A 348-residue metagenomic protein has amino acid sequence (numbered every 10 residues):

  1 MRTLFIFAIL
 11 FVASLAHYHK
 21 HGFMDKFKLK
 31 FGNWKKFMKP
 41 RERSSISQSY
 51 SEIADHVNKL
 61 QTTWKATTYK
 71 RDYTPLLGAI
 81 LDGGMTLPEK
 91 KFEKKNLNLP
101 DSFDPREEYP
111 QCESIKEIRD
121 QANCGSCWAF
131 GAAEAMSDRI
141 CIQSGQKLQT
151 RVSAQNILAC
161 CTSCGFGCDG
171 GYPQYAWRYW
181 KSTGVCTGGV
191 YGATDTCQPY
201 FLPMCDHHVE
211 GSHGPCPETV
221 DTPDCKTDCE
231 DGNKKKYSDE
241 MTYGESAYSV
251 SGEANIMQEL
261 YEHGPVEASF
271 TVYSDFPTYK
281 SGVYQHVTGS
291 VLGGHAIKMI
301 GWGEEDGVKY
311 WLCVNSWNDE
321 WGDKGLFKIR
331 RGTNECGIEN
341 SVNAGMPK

Functional and structural regions predicted by a protein language model:
M1-A8: Classical eukaryotic N-terminal signal peptides for Sec-dependent ER targeting/secretion, especially the positively
F5, A13-K348: Catalytic-core signature of thiol
